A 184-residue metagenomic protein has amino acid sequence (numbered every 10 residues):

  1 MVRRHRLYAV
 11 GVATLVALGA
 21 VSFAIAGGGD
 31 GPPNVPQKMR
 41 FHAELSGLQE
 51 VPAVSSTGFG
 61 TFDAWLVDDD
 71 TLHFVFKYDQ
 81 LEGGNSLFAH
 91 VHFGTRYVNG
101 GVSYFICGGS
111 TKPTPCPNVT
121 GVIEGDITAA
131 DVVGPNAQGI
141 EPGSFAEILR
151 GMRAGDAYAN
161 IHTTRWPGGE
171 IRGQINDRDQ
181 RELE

Functional and structural regions predicted by a protein language model:
M1-V2, V21-S22: Membrane-interface helical sensory segment of bacterial ECF anti-sigma factor regulators
V2-G11: Bacterial N-terminal signal peptides that target proteins for export
G11-A20: Bacterial N-terminal signal peptides
F23-E184: N-terminal leader/targeting pre-sequences
